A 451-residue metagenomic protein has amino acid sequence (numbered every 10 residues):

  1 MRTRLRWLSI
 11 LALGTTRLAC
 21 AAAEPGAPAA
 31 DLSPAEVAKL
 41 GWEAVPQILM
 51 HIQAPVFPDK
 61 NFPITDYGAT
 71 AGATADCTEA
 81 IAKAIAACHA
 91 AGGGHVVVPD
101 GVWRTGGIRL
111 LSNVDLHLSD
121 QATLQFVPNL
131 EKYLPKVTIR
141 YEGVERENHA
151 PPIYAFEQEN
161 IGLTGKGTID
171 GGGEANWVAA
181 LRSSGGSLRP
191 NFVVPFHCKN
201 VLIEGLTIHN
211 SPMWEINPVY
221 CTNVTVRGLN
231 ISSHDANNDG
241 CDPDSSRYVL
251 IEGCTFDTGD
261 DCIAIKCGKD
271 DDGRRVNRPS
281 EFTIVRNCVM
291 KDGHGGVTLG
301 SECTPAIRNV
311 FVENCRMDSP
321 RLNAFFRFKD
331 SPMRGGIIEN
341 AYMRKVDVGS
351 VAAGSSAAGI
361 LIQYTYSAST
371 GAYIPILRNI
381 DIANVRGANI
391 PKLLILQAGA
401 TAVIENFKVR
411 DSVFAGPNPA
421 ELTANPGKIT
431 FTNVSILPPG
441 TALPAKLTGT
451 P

Functional and structural regions predicted by a protein language model:
R2-R4, I10-V97, V102-E204, M213 (+5 more regions): Extracellular "leader-to-stem" segments immediately downstream of a signal peptide or signal-anchor in secreted/lumenal
W42-E43, D170-N191, N217-N223, C303-R321 (+3 more regions): A short, hydrophobic/aromatic-rich structural module that often spans a beta strand with its adjoining loop
K60, G94, G101, G106 (+23 more regions): The right-handed parallel beta-helix/beta-solenoid scaffold, focusing on the short coil/turn and N-cap positions
G72-A75, N217, N238, D242 (+6 more regions): Alpha-helix capping and helix-loop boundary segments enriched in small/acidic/polar residues
G93, G107, V127-N129, H149 (+11 more regions): Short glycine/acidic-rich loop motifs that flank beta-strands on beta-rich extracellular proteins
V102, Y220, N230, R247 (+6 more regions): Active-site-proximal loop/turn and secondary-structure-junction residues that shape catalytic pockets, frequently
D120-Q121, E159-T168, K199-H209, T222-S233 (+7 more regions): Right-handed parallel beta-helix
R321-P451: Extracellular beta-rich repeat passengers
